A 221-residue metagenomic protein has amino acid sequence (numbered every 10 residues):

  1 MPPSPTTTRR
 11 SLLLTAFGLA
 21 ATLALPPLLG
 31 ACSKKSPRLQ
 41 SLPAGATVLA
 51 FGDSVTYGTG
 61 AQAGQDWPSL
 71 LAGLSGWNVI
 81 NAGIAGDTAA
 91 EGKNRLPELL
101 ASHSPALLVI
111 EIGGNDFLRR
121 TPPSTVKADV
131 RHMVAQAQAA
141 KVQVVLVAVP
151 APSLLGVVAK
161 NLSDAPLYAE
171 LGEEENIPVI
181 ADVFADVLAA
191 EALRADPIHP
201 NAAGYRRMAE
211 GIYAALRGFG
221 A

Functional and structural regions predicted by a protein language model:
P2-L23, P27-S33: N-terminal secretory signal peptides and thylakoid transit peptides that target proteins across membranes
T8, Q65-L70, T88, A165-P166 (+1 more regions): Secondary-structure junction/capping motif
T15-L19, A31-P37, H103-G113: Solvent-exposed, charged interface segments at domain starts and junctions
S33-A89, K93-S104: Serine-esterase "nucleophile elbow" of acetyl-processing enzymes
G73-L74, K93-A221: Alpha-helical cap/lid subdomain in secreted, periplasmic, or secretory-pathway luminal O-acyl-processing enzymes
